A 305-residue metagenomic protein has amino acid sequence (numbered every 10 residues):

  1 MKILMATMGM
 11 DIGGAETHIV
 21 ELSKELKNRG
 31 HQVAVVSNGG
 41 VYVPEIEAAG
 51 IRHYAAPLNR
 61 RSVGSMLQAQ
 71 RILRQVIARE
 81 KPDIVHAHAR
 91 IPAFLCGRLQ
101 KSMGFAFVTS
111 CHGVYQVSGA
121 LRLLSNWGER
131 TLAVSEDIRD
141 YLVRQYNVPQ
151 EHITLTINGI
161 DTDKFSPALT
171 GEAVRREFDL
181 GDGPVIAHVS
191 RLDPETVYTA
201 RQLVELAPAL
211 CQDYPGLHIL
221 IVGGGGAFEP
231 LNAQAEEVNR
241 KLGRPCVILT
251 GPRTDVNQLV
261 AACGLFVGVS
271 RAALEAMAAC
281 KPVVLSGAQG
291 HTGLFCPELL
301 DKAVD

Functional and structural regions predicted by a protein language model:
L4, L180-Y198, V204-P208, L220: Conserved donor-binding/catalytic core segment of Leloir-type glycosyltransferases
M5-G13, T17-G64, G224-P230: N-terminal strand-loop element at the rim of the active site of nucleotide-sugar-dependent glycosyltransferases
P82, Q258-L274, C280-V284: Acidic donor-binding loop of glycosyltransferase active sites
A87-A93, C111: Short His-centered aromatic/hydrophobic patch
K101-E136, N147, V260: A conserved, positively charged/aromatic
E129-L169: Donor nucleotide-sugar binding/catalytic pocket of nucleotide-sugar-dependent glycosyltransferases
S166-L180: A short helix/loop element that forms part of the nucleotide-sugar donor recognition site in Leloir-type
L231-R253: Nucleotide-activated donor-binding/catalytic signature segment of Leloir-type glycosyltransferases, i.e., the conserved
